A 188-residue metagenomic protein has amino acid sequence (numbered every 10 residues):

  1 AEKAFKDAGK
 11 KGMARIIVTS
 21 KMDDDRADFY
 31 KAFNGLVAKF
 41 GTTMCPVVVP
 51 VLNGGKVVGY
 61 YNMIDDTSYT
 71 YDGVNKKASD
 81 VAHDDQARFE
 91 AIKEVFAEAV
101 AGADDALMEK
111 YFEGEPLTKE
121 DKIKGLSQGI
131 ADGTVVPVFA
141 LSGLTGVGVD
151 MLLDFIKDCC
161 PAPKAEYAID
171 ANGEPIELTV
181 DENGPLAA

Functional and structural regions predicted by a protein language model:
A1-A188: Structural and coupling elements of P-loop NTPases
